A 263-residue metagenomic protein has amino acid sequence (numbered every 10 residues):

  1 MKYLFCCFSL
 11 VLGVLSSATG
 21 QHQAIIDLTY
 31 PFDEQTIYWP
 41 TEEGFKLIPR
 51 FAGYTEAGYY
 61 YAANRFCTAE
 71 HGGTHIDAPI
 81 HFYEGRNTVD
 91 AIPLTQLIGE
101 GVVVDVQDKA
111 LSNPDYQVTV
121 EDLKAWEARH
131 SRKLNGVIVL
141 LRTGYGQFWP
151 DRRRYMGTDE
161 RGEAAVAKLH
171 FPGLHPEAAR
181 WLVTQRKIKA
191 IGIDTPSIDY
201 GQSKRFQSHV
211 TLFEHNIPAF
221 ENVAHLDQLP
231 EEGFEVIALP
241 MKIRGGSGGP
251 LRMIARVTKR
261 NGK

Functional and structural regions predicted by a protein language model:
F5-V14: Bacterial N-terminal signal peptides
G20-K263: Active-/binding-site microenvironments in catalytic and ligand-binding cores
